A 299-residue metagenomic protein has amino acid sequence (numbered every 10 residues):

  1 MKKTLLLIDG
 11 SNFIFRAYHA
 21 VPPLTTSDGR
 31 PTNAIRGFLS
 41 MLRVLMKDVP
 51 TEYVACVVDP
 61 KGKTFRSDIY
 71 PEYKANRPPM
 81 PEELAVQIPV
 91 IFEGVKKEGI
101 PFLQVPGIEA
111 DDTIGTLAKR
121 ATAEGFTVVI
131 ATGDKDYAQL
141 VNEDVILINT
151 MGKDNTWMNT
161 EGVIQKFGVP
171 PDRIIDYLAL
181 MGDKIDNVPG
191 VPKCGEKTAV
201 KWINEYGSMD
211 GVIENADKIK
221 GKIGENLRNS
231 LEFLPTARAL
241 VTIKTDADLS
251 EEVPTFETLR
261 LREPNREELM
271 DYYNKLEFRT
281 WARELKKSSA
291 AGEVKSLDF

Functional and structural regions predicted by a protein language model:
M1-K2, N229, A239-F299: Low-complexity, acidic/Ser/Thr- and charged residue-rich accessory regions of DNA metabolism proteins
M1-V54, D59, R66: Non-catalytic, usually N-terminal nucleic-acid engagement modules in DNA/RNA processing proteins
K2, L24-T25, A75-S250: Extended two-metal-dependent nuclease catalytic cores across DNA- and RNA-processing enzymes
G10-N12, P60-F65, M80-P89: Short, compositionally biased "basic patch" segments
I14, A34, M46, Q87-K96 (+2 more regions): Basic, polar low-complexity surface loops/patches
N33, G37, K197, G207 (+5 more regions): Generic recognition of stable, solvent-exposed alpha-helical segments in well-folded globular domains
S67-E72: Glycine-rich loop at the start of a catalytic domain that most often binds anionic cofactors/ligands
